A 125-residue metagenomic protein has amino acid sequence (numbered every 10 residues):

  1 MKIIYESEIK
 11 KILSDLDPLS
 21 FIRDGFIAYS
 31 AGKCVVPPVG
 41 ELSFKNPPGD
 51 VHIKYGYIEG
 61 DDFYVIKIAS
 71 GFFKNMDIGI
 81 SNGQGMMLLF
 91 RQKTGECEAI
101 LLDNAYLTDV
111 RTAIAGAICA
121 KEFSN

Functional and structural regions predicted by a protein language model:
M1-T108, A115-A117: N-terminal ligand-binding/catalytic initiation module
R111-N125: Short internal alpha-helix immediately C-terminal to a glycine-rich phosphate-binding loop in Rossmann-like
